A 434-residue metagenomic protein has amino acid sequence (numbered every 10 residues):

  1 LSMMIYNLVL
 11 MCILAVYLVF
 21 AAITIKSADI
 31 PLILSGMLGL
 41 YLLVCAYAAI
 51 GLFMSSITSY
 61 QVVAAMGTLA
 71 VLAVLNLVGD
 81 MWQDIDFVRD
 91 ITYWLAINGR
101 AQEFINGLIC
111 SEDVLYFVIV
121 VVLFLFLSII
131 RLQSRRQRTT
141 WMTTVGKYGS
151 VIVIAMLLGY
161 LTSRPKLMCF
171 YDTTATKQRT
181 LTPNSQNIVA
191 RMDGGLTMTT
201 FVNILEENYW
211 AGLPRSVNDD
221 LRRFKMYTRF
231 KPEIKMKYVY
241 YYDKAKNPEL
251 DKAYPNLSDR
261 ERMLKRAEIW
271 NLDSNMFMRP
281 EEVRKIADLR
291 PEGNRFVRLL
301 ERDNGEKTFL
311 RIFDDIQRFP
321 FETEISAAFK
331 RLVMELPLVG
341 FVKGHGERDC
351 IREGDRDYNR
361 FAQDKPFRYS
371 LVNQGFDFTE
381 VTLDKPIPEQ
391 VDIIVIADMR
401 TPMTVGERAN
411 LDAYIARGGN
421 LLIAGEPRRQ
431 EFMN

Functional and structural regions predicted by a protein language model:
L1-Y6, Y414-G418: Helix-loop-helix units of permease transmembrane domains in multi-pass membrane transporters, especially ABC
S2-S59: Secretory targeting signals
N7, L40-V44, F117-V122, L157: Residue-level hotspots within the lipid-embedded alpha helices of multi-pass solute transporters
L18, A22, G51, S55 (+7 more regions): Membrane-water interface at transmembrane helix exits
A46-G51, L127-S128, I154: Hydrophobic/aromatic residues in alpha-helical transmembrane segments
S59-L69, T143-S150: Alpha-helical transmembrane segments and their helix-start/interface "positive-inside/aromatic belt" motifs in integral
A64-R136: Terminal transmembrane helical anchor/hairpin motif
D80, D84, G99-S111, I129 (+1 more regions): Short, surface-exposed patches at the edges or C-terminal ends of soluble domains, predominantly
